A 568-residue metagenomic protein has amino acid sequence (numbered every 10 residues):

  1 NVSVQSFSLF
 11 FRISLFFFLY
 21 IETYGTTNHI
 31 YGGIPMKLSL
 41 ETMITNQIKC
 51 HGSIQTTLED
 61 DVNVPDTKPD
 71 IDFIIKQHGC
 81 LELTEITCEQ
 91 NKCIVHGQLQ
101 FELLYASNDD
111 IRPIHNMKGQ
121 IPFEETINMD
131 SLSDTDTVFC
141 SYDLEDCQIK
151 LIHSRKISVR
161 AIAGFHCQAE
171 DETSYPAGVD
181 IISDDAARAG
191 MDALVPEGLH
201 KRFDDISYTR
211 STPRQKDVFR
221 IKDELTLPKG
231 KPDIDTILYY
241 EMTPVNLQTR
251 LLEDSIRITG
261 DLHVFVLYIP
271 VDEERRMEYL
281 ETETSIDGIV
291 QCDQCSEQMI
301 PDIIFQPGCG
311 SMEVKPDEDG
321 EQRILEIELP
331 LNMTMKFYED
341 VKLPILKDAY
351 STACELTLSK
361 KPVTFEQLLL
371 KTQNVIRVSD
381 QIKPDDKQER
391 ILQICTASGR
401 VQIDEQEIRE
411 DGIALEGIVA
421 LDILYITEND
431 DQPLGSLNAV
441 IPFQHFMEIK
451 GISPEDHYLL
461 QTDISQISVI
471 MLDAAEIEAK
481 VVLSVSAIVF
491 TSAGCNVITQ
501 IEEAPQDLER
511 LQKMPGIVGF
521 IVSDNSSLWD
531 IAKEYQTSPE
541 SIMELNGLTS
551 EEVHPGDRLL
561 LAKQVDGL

Functional and structural regions predicted by a protein language model:
N1-S3: Detector for intrinsically disordered, low-structure N-terminal pre-sequences
Q5-P35: Short, Lys/Arg-enriched N-terminal segments with co-localized hydrophobic residues within the first ~10-30 amino acids
S8-F10, S14, F18, G178 (+3 more regions): Acidic/proline-rich low-complexity IDRs
F11-I13, L19, T23, L103 (+3 more regions): Generic low-complexity, intrinsically disordered sequence content enriched in small uncharged/hydrophobic residues
G32-Q512: Interfacial loop/beta elements and low-complexity acidic/Ser/Thr-rich segments of macromolecular assembly/processing
Q506-E544, T549-L568: Primarily a LysM-type cell-wall glycan-binding module
